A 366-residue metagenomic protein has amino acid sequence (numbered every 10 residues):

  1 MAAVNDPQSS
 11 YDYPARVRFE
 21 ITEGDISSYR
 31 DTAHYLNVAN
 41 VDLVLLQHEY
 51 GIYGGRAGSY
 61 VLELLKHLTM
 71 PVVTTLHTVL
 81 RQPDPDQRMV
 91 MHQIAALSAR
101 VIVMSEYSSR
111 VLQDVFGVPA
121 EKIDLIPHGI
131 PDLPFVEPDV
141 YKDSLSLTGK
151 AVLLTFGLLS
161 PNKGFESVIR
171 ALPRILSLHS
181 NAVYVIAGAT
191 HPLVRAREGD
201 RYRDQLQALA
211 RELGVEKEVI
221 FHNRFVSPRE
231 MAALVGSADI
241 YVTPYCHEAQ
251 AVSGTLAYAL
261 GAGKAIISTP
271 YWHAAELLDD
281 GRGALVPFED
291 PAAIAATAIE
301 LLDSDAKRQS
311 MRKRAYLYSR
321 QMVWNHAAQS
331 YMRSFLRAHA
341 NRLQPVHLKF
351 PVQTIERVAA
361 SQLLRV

Functional and structural regions predicted by a protein language model:
Y107, G129, T190: Carbohydrate-associated surface elements
F135-L147, V152, L348: A short helix/loop element that forms part of the nucleotide-sugar donor recognition site in Leloir-type
L147-K163, I169-L172, V185-A187: Conserved donor-binding/catalytic core segment of Leloir-type glycosyltransferases
R197-F225, R229: Nucleotide-activated donor-binding/catalytic signature segment of Leloir-type glycosyltransferases, i.e., the conserved
I240, L260-G261, A265-S268: Short hydrophobic beta-strand element within catalytic cores of glycosyltransferases and related nucleotide-activated
D280, A284-P291, E300-D305: Conserved acidic donor-binding segment of nucleotide-sugar-dependent glycosyltransferases
A293, E300, K307-Q321, R333: A short, well-ordered alpha-helix in the C-terminal region of glycosyltransferases
Y316-R320, N325-V366: C-terminal amphipathic helix plus adjacent low-complexity, charged tail appended to glycosyltransferase catalytic
